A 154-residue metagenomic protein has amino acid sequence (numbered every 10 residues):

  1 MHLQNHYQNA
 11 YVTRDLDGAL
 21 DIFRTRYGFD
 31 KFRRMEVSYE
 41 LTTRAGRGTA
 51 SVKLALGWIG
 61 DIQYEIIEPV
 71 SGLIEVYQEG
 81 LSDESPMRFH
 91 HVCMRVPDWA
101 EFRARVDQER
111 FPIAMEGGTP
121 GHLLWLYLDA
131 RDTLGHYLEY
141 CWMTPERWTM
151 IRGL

Functional and structural regions predicted by a protein language model:
M1-R44: Long, hydrophobic N-terminal alpha-helical segment
H6-R14, A55-I62, E79-D98, D129: Vicinal oxygen chelate
Y11, E65, R103-L154: Vicinal oxygen chelate
G18-D21, A100-A104: Short, conserved charged micro-motifs
D30-G80, L124-E146: Conserved short beta-strand elements that form part of the metal-binding/catalytic scaffold of enzyme active sites
